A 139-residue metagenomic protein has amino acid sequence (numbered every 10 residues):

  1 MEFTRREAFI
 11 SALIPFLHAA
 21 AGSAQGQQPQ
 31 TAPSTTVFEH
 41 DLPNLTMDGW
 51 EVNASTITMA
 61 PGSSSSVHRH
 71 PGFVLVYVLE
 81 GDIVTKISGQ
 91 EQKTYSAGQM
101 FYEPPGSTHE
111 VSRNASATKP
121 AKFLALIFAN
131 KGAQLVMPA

Functional and structural regions predicted by a protein language model:
M1-A19: N-terminal secretory signal peptides and thylakoid transit peptides that target proteins across membranes
A32-S66: A short glycine-rich, His/Asp/Glu-containing loop-to-beta-strand
S63-L75: A short beta-loop-beta micro-motif enriched in histidine and acidic residues
V67, T85-K86, E103, H109-S116: Short beta-strand His + acidic residue motifs that chelate non-heme Fe in jelly-roll/DSBH and cupin folds
G72-G89, Q99: Glycine- and acidic-residue-biased ligand/ion/polar-headgroup-sensing regions
Q90-G106: Short acidic-glycine-tyrosine-enriched beta hairpin
S107-A133: Ligand-binding loop in jelly-roll beta-barrel domains
